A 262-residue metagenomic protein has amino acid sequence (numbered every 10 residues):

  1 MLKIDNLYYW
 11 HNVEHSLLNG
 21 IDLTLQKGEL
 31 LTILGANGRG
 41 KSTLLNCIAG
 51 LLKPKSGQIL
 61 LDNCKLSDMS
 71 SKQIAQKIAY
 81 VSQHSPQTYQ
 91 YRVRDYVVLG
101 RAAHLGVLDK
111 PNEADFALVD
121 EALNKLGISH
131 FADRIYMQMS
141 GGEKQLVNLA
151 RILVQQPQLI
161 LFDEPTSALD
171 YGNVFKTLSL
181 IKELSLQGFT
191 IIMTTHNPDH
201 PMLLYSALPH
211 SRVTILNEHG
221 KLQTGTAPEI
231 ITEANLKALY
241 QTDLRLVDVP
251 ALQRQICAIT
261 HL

Functional and structural regions predicted by a protein language model:
M1-I4, Y8-I21, K27-T32, G38 (+2 more regions): A short, flexible loop at the N-terminus of ABC-type nucleotide-binding domains that lies
A49: Helix-to-loop junction immediately C-terminal to a conserved catalytic motif
G57-K65, I74: Conserved ABC transporter NBD signature motif
K110, I135-M139, E143: Conserved ABC ATPase signature
I160-E164: Catalytic Walker B motif of ABC-type/P-loop ATPase nucleotide-binding domains
L204-A227: H-loop (His-switch) and adjacent beta-strand-loop-beta switch element of ABC-type ATPase nucleotide-binding domains
A227-L262: ABC ATPase nucleotide-binding domains
